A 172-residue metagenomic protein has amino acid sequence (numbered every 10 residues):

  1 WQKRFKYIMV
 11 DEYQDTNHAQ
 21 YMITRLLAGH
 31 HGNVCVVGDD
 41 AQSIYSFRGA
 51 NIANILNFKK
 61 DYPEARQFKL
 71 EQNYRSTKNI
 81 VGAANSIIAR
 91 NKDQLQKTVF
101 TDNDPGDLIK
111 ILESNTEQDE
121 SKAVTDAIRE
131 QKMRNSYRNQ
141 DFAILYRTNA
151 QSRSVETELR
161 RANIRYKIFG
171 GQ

Functional and structural regions predicted by a protein language model:
K3, M9-V10, Q14-Q172: Conserved motor-region signature of P-loop NTPase helicases/translocases
